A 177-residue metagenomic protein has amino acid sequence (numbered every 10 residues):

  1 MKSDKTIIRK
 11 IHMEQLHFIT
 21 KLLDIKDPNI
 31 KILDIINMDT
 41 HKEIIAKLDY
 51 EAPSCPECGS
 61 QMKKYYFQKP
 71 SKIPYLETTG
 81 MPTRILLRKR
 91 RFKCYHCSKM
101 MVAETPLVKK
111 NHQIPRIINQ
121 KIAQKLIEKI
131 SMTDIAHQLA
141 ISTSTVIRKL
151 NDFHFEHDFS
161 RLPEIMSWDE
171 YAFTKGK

Functional and structural regions predicted by a protein language model:
M1-S3, K72-K177: Short, positively charged, Gly/Tyr-enriched micro-motifs that form contact patches at catalytic or ligand/partner
K2-K99, T105: Short, conserved DNA-binding cores of transcription-related domains
